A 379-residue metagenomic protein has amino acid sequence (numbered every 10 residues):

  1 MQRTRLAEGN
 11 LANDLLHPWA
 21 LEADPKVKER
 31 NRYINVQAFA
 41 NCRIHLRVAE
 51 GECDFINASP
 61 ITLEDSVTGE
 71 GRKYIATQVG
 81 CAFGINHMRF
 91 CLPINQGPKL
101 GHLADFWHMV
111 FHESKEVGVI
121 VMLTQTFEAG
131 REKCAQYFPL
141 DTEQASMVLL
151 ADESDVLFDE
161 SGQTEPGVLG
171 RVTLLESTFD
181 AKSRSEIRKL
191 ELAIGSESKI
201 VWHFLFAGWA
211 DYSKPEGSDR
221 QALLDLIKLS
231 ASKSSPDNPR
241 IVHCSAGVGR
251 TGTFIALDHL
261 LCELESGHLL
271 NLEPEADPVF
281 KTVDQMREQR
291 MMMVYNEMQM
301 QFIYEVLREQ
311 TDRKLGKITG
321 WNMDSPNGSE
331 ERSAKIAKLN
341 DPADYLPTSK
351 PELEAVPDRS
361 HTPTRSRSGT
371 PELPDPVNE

Functional and structural regions predicted by a protein language model:
M1-E379: Cys-based phosphatases of the PTP/DUSP/CDC25 superfamily and their flanking regulatory architecture
